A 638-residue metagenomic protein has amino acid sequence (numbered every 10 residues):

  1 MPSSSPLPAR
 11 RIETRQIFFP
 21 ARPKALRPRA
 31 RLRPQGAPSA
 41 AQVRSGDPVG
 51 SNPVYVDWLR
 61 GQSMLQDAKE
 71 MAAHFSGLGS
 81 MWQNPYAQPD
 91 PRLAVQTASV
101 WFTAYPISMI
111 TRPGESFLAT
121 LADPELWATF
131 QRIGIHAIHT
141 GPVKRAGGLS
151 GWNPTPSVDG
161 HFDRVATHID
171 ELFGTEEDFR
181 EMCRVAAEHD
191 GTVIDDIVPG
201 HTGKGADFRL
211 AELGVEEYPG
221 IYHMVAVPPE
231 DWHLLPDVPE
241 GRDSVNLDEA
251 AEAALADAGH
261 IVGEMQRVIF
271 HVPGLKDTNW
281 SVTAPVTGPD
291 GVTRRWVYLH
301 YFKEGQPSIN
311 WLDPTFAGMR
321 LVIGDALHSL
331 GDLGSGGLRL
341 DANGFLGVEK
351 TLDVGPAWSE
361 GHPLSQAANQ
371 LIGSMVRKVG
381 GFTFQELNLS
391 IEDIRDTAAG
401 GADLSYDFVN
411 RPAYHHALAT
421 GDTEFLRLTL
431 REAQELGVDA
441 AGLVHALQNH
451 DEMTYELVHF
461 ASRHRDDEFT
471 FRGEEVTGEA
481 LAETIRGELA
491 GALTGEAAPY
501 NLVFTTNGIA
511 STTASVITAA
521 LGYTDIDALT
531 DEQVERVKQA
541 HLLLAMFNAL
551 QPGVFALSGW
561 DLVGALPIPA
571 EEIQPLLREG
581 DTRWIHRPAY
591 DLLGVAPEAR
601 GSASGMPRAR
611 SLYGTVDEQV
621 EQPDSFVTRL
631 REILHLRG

Functional and structural regions predicted by a protein language model:
P2-M319, H328, F345-T420: Acidic/aromatic-lined carbohydrate-recognition and catalytic surfaces of CAZymes acting on diverse glycans
E125-L126, D178-M182, M319-L330, A368 (+3 more regions): Alpha-helical packing segments of well-folded alpha/beta enzyme cores
F130, T140, A186, D196 (+7 more regions): Conserved, mostly hydrophobic/aromatic
I135, S335, N343, G553-V554: A structural motif
G141, I194-D196, L340-N343, F384-E386 (+4 more regions): Generic beta-strand/beta-sheet core signal
H201, L330-E349, N449-H450: Active-site groove signature of glycoside hydrolases
D237-K276, E424-L481: Extended catalytic-interface subdomain
G437, L443-G638: Loop/helix patches that line or flank the sugar-binding groove of alpha-linked glycan CAZymes
